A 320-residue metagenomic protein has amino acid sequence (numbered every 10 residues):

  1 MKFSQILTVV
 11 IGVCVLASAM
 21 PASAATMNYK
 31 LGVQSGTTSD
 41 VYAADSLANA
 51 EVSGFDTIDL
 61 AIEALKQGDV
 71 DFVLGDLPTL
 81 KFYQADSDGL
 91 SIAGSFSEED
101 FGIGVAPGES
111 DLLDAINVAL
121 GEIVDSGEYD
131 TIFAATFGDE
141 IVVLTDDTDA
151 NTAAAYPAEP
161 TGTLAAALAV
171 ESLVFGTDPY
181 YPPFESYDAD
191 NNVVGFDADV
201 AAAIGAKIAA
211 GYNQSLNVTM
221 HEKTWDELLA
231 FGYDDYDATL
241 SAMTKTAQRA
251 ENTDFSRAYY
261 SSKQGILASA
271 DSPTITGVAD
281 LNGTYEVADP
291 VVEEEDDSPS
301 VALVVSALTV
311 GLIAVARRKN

Functional and structural regions predicted by a protein language model:
S18-M27, E295-P299: Sec-dependent signal peptide cleavage junction
S23-K30, D147-N192, P273-Y285, V292: Immediate post-signal peptide segment of exported/extracytoplasmic ligand-binding proteins
S35-T38, V52-Q67, E99, S215-A230 (+1 more regions): Short helix-initiation/N-cap motifs at beta->coil->alpha
T37, E99-D146, A202-A206, S269-E295: Extended ligand-binding regions for polar small-molecule ligands
E51-F55, P160-L240: Extracytoplasmic small-molecule ligand-binding "clamshell" domains of the periplasmic binding protein/Venus flytrap
L77, K81-L120, T145-A154, P179 (+1 more regions): Periplasmic-binding protein-like
K81, S87-S97, A202, N213-D280: Acidic, polar ligand-binding/catalytic clefts
V301-R318: A cross-kingdom C-terminal cell-surface attachment/processing module
